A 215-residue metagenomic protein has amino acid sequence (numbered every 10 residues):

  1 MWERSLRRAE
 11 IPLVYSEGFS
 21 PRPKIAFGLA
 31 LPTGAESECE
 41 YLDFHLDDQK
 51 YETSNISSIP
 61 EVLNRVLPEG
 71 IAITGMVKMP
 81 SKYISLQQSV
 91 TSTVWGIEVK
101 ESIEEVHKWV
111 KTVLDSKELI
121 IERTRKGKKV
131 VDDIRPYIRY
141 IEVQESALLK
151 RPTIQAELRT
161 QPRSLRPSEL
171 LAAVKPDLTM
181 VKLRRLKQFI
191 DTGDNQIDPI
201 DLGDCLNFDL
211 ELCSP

Functional and structural regions predicted by a protein language model:
M1-Y15: N-terminal ordered "arm"
P12-S20, I73-M79, I120-G127, K182-R185: A short, aromatic/hydrophobic, helix- or strand-capping loop or linear motif that either lines the entrance/gate
V14-D48, P80: Short, charge-patterned binding micro-sites
E38-G96: Ordered, amphipathic secondary-structure segments that act as subunit-interaction surfaces in large macromolecular
F44-K50, I97-I103, A156-T160: Short beta-strand-to-loop capping motifs
S54-L67, V106-S116, L170-A172: Short amphipathic alpha-helices in soluble, non-transmembrane regions that often serve as interface/regulatory elements
P80-K82, V90-K128: Extended, positively charged loop/linker patches that create polyanion-binding surfaces
D115-P215: Core RNA-modification/binding signature centered on pseudouridine synthases
